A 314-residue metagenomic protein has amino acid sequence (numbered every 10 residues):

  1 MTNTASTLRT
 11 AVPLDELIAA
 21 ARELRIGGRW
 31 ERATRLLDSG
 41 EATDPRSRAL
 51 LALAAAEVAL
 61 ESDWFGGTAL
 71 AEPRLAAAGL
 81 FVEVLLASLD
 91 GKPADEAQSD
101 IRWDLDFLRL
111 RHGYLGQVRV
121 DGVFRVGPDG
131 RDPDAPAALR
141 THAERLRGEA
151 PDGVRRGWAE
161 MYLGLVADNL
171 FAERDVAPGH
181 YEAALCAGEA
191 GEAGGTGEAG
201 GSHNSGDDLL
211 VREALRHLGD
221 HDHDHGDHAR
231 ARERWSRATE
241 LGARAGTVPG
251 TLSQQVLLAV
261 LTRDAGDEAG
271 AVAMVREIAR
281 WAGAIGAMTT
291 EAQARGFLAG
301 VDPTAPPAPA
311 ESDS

Functional and structural regions predicted by a protein language model:
M1-A21, R25-G28, Q255, V260-S314: C-terminal non-catalytic interaction modules
T7, E41-R46, E96, R147-D152 (+5 more regions): Short coil/turn linkers that connect adjacent helices within long alpha-helical scaffolds, especially alpha-solenoid
D15, L50-E57, D104, R109-R111 (+5 more regions): Residue register of alpha-helical TPR repeats
A20, A55, A59-S62, R109 (+8 more regions): Structural register within alpha-helical repeat arrays
R22-D38, D63-G91, V126-A143, L170-E182 (+2 more regions): Helix-turn-helix repeat elements of alpha-solenoid scaffolds
G27, S62, G116, L170-F171 (+4 more regions): Structural motif corresponding to the intra-repeat A-B loop/turn of tetratricopeptide repeats
A159-G179, A183-G191, N204-G250: Alpha-helical adaptor scaffolds
